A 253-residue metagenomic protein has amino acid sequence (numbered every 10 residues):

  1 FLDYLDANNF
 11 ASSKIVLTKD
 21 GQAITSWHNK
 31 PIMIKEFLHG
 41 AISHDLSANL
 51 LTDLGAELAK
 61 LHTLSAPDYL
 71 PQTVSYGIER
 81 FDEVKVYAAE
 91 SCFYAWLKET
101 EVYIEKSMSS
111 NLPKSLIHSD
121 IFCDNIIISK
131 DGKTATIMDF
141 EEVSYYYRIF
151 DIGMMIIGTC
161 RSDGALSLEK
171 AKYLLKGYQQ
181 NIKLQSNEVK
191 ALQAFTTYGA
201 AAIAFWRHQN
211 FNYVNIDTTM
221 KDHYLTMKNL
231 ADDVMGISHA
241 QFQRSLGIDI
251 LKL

Functional and structural regions predicted by a protein language model:
F1-D68: ATP-binding pocket architecture of kinase catalytic cores
I15, V102-F150, L253: Active-site acidic catalytic loop and adjacent metal/ATP-binding pocket of ATP-dependent phosphoryl transfer enzymes
P31-D45, F81-E83, A201-T218: A glycine-centered beta->alpha junction motif in the catalytic cores of kinase/phosphotransferase enzymes
H44-Y94, L112-K114: A cross-family kinase active-site recognition segment
A95-Y103: Mechanochemical coupling/switch segment within NTP-driven translocation systems
I149-K183, Y198-N215: Active-site activation/catalytic loop segments of kinase-like enzymes and analogous catalytic loops in related
L184-T196: All-alpha amphipathic helical-bundle segments outside canonical DNA-binding/catalytic cores that form hydrophobic
I203-L253: ATP/Mg2+ or Mg2+-diphosphate-binding catalytic cores that bind nucleotide phosphates or diphosphates via glycine-rich
